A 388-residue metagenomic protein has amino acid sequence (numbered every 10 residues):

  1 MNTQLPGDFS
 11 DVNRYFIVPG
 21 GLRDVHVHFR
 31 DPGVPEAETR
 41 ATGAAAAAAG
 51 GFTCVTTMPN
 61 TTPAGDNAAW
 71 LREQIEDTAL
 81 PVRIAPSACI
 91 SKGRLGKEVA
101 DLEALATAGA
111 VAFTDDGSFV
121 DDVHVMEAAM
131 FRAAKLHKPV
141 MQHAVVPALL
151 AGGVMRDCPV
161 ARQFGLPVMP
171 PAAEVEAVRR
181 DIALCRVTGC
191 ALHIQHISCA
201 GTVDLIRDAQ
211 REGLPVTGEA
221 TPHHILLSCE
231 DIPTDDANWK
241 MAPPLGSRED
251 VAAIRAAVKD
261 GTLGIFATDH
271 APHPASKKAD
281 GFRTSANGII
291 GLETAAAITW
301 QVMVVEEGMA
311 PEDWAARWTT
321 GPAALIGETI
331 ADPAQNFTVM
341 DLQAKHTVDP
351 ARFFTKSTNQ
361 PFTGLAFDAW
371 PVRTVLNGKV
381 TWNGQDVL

Functional and structural regions predicted by a protein language model:
M1-I17: N-terminal metal-binding scaffold of metallo-dependent hydrolase/deaminase domains
N13-T78: Metal-associated gating/positioning segment near the N- to mid-region
P19, A68-S87, F131-Q142, L292-I298: Alpha-helix-loop-beta-strand connector modules within alpha/beta enzyme cores
V25-E38, P59-T61, A85-E98, G117 (+1 more regions): Active-site mouth loops of central-metabolism enzymes
H26, A47, G51, I84 (+9 more regions): Divalent metal-coordination and catalytic microenvironments
V99-F266: Histidine/acidic residue-rich metal-binding segments in metalloenzymes
Q163-A191, N238, K259-F266, A271-V339: His/Asp/Glu-enriched, well-ordered alpha-helical/loop segment that forms or immediately abuts the divalent-metal
G281, A334-L388: C-terminal cap of metal-dependent C-N hydrolases
